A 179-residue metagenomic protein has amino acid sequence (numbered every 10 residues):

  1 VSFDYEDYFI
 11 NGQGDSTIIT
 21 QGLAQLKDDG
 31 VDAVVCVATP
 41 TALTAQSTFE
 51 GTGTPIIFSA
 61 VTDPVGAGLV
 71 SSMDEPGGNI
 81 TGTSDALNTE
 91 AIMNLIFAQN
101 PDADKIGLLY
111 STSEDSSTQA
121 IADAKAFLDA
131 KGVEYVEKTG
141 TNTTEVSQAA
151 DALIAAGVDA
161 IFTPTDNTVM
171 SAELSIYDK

Functional and structural regions predicted by a protein language model:
V1-Y5, A126: Short, polar/charged alpha-helical segment
D4-D28, T139-I154: Structural motif
F9-V70, D166-K179: Beta-alpha junction/loop-to-helix N-cap segments that form part of ligand/metal-binding clefts
V31-D32, A103, V158: Short, high-confidence coil segments that cap the C-terminus of an alpha-helix and link into the following beta-strand
A67-D74, V146-Q148: Glycine-rich, charge-decorated loop segments at or immediately adjacent to ligand/cofactor-binding or catalytic sites
M73-T83: Rossmann-fold dehydrogenase core element
T81-K131: An alpha-beta-alpha
D115-K179: Pocket-lining segment of extracytoplasmic ligand-binding domains
